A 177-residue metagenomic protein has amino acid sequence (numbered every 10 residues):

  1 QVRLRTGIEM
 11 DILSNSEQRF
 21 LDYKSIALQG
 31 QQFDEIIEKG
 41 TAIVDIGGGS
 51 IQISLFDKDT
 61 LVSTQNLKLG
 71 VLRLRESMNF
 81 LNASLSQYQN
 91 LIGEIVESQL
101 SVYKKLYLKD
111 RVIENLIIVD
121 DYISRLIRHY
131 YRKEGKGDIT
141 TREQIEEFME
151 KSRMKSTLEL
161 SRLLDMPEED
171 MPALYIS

Functional and structural regions predicted by a protein language model:
Q1-G40, L55-S177: Helical "lid/coupling" subdomains associated with nucleotide-phosphate turnover
T41-D45: Short glycine-aspartate micro-motif
G47-S50: Active-site-adjacent helix-turn-beta-strand microarchitecture at beta-sheet edges that either contains or buttresses
